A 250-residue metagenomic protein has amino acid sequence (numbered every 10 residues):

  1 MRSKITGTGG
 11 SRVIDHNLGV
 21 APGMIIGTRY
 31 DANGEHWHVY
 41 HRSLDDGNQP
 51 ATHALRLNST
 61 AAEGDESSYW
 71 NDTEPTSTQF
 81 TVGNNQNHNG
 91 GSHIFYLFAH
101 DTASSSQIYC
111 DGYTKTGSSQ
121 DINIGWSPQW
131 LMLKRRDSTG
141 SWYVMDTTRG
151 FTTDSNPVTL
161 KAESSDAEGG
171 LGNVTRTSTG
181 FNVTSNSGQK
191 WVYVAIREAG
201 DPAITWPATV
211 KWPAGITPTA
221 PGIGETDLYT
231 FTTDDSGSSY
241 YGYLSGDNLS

Functional and structural regions predicted by a protein language model:
M1-T209, A214-S250: Surface-exposed molecular-recognition determinants
